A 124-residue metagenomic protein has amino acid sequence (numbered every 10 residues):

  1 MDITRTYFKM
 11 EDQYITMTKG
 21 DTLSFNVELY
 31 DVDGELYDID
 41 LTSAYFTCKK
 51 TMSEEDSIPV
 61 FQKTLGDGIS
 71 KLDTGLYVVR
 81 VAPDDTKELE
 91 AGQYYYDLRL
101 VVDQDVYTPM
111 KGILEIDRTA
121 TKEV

Functional and structural regions predicted by a protein language model:
M1-V124: Contiguous segments within soluble domain cores/interaction surfaces
